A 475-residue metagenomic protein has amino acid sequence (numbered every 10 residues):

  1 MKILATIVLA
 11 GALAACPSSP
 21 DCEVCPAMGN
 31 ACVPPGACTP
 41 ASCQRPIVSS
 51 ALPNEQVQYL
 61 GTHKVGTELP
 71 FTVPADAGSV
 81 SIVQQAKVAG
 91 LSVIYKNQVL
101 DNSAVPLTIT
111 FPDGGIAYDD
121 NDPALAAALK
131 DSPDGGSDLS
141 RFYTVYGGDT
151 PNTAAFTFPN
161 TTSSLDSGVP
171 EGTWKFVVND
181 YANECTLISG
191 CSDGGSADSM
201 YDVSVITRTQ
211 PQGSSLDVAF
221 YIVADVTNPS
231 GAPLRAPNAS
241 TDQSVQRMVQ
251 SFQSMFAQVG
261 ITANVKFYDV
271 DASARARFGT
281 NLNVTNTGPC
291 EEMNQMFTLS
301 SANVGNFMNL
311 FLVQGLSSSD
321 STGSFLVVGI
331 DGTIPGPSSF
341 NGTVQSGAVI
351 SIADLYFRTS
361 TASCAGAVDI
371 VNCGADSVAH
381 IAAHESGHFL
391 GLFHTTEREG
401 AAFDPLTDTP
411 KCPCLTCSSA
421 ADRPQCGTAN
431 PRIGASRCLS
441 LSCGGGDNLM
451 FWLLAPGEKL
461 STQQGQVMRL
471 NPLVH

Functional and structural regions predicted by a protein language model:
A5-L13: Hydrophobic helical h-region of N-terminal Sec-dependent signal peptides in bacterial secretory/periplasmic proteins
A15-L52: Bacterial Sec-dependent N-terminal signal peptides
V48-V83, V88-N97: Non-catalytic, beta-strand-enriched accessory regions in extracellular/secretory proteins and membrane protein
H63-F71, T108-G195: Noncatalytic accessory or regulatory domains flanking protease catalytic cores in secreted, cell-surface, and selected
S92-Y118: Short, surface-exposed beta-strand/strand-loop-strand elements in extracellular ectodomains
E184-L187, C191-V284, V313-S317, L326: Fold-level signature of zinc-dependent metallopeptidase catalytic domains
T262-N372: Active-site-proximal segments of metallohydrolase catalytic domains
F278, S363-Q466: The catalytic-center signature of Zn2+-dependent metalloproteases
